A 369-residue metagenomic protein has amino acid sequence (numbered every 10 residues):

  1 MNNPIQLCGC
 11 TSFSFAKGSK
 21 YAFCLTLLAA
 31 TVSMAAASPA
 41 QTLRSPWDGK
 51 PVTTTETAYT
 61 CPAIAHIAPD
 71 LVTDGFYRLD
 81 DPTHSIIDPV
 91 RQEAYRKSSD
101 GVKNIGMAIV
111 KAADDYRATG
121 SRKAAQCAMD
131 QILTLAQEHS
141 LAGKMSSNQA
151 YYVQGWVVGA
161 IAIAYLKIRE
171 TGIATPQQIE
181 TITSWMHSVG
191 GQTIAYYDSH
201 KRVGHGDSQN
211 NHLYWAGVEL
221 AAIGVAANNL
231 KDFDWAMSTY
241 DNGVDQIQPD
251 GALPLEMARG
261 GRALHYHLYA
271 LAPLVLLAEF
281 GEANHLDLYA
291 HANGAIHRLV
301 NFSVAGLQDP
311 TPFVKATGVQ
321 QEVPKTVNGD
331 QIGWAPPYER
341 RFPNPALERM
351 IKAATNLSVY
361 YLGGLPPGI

Functional and structural regions predicted by a protein language model:
N2-L25: Bacterial N-terminal signal peptides that target proteins for export
L7, R96, M145, G204 (+1 more regions): Short coil/turn segments at secondary-structure junctions
A29-A37: C-terminal segment of classical bacterial N-terminal signal peptides
T31, Q149, E256-M257, F313: Short, intrinsically disordered/low-complexity patches at protein termini and at juxtamembrane boundaries
S38-R202, F280-A283, L288-I369: Extracellular glycan-targeting catalytic surfaces
Y151-A160, A164-H267: Active-site cradle of extracellular carbohydrate-active enzymes
A270: Structured, non-membrane catalytic/scaffold regions adjacent to prosthetic-group chemistry
